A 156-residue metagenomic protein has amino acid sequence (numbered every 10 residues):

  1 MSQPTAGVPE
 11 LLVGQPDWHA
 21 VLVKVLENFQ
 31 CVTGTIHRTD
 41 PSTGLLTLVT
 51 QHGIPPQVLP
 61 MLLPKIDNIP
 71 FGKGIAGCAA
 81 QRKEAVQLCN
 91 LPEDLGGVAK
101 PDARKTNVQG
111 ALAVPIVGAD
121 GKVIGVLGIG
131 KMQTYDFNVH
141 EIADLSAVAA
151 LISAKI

Functional and structural regions predicted by a protein language model:
M1-P16: Signal-transmission linkers at sensory-effector interfaces
P9-E10, V21-Q30, I36-D40, A80: Short regulatory alpha-helical segment in sensory/regulatory domains of signaling proteins that mediates
L26, T35-L63: GAF sensory/regulatory domain recognition with acknowledged cross-activation on helical regulatory dimers
S42, V117-V123, M132: Flexible loop/coil segments at beta-strand boundaries within sensory signal-transduction domains
P56-M61, C89-G110, K131: Signal-transducing coupling segments at domain and membrane junctions
L59-E84: Acidic/proline- and glycine-rich, intrinsically disordered low-complexity segments that serve as regulatory linkers
Q109-G118: A short, aliphatic-rich beta-strand micro-motif
G130-V148, I156: Regulatory loop-to-helix N-cap segments in sensory/regulatory domains that couple ligand/signal detection
